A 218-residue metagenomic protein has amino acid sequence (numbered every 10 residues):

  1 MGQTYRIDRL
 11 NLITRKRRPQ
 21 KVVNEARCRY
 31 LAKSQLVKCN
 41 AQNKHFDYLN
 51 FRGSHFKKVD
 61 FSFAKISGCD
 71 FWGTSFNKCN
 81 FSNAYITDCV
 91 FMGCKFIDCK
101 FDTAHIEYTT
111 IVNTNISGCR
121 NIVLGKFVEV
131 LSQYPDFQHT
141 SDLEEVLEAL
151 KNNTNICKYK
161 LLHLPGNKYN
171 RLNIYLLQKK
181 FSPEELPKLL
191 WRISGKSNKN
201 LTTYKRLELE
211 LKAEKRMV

Functional and structural regions predicted by a protein language model:
M1-N152: Tandem repeat scaffolds
V130-V218: Terminal module of membrane-associated proteins
